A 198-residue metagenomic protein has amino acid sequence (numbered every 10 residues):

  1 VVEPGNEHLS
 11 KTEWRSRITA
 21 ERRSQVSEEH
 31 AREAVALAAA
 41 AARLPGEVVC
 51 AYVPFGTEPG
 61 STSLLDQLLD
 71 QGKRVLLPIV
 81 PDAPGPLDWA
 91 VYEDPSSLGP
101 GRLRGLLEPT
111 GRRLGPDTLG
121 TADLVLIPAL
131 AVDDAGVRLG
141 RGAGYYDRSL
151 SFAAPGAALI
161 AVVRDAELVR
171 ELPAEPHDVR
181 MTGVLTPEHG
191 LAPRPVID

Functional and structural regions predicted by a protein language model:
V1-E13, A20-S24, Q71, T110 (+3 more regions): Surface-exposed, charge/polar-rich loops and edge strands
V2-T121: N-terminal active-site beta-alpha-beta segment that forms phosphate/nucleotide-binding and substrate-recognition loops
Y52, Y92, Y145-Y146, F152: Sequence-level detector for tyrosine residue identity
V53, A129, E188: Glycine-rich, N-terminal phosphate-binding loop of Rossmann-like dinucleotide-binding domains
F55-T57, L130-D134: Short glycine-rich anion-binding loops that position phosphate/pyrophosphate groups of nucleotides and phosphorylated
G142: Short polar/charged helix/loop
